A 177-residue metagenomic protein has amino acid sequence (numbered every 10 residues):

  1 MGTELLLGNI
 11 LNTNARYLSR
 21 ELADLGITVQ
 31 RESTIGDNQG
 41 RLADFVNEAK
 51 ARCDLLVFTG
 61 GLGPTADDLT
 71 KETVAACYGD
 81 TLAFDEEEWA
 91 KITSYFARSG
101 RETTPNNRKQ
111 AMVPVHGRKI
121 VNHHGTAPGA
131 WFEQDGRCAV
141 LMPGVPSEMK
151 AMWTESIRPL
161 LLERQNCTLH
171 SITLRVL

Functional and structural regions predicted by a protein language model:
M1-S33: Glycine-rich phosphate/diphosphate-binding loop of Rossmann-like nucleotide-binding domains
T3-E4, G61-P64, G144-S147: Short glycine-rich anion-binding loops that position phosphate/pyrophosphate groups of nucleotides and phosphorylated
R31-R41: Short beta->alpha junction loops
R41, D68-R164: Proline/glycine-rich low-complexity loops and linkers
D44-R52: Short, well-structured alpha-helical segments in soluble
A51-C77: Glycine-rich phosphate-binding loop
R164-L177: Short glycine-/aliphatic-rich beta-strand segments at the starts of folded cytosolic domains
